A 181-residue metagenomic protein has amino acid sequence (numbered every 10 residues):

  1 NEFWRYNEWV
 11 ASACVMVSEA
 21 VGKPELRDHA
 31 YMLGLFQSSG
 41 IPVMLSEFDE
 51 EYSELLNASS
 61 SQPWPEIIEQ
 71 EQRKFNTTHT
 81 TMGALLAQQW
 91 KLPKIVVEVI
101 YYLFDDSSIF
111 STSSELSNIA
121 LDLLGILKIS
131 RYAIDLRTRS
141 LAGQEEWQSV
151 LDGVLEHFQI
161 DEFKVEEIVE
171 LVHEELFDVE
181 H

Functional and structural regions predicted by a protein language model:
N1-W4, E8, S12-V15, E19 (+1 more regions): Metal-dependent nucleotide-binding catalytic modules
